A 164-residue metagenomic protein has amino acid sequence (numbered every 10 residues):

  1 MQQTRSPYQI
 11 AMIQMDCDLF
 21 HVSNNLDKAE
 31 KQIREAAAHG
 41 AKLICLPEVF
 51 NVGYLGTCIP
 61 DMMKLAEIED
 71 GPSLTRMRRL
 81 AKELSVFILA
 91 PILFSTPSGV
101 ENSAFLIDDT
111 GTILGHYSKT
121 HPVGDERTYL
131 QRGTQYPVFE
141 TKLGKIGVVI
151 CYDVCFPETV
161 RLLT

Functional and structural regions predicted by a protein language model:
M1-K42: N-terminal active-site segment of His-dependent metallophosphoesterases
Q3, E67, R79, S95-T164: Active-site catalytic loop in hydrolytic enzyme cores
Y8-Q9, L43, F87, K145: Charged active-site motifs of nucleotide-sugar-dependent glycosyltransferases
I10-I13, L55-C58, P137-T141: A short alpha-helix capping/helix-coil boundary motif
I13, I44, G147-V149: Hydrophobic positions in the central parallel beta-sheet of the AAA+
Q14-D16, P47, S118: Residue-level recognition of beta-strand->loop/alpha-helix junctions
D16, F50, L93-F94, D153-C155: Catalytic metal-binding/acid-base residues of hydrolase active sites
V22-S23, K31-T110: Cys-nucleophile CN-hydrolase/nitrilase-fold catalytic domain and related Cys-dependent amidase chemistry that acts on
